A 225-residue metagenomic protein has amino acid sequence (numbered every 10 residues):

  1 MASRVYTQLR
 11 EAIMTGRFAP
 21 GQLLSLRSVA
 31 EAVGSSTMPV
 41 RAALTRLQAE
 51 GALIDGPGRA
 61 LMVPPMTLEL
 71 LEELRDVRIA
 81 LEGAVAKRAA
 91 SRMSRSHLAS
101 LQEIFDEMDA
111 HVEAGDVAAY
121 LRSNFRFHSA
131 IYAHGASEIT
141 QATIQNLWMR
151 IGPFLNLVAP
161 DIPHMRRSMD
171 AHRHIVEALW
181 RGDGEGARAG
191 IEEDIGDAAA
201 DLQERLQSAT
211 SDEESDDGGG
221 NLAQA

Functional and structural regions predicted by a protein language model:
M1-S91, A199-A225: Short linear motifs at protein or domain termini
S3, L68, I79, R95 (+2 more regions): Amphipathic alpha-helical repeat elements characteristic of tetratricopeptide repeat
A32, I162-A225: C-terminal regulatory/effector modules of DNA-binding transcriptional regulators
Q48-I54, L147-M149, P163-R166: Mobile beta-alpha loop/short-helix "lid" or hinge segments that flank ligand
T67-L68, F154-V158: Short alpha-helical transmembrane interface motifs in multi-pass membrane proteins
A90-S91, A136, P160: Short helix-capping/hinge motifs at transmembrane helix termini and TM-loop junctions
R95-N156, D170-A178, G186-D197: Conserved amphipathic alpha-helical segments that form helical-bundle/coiled-coil interaction surfaces
